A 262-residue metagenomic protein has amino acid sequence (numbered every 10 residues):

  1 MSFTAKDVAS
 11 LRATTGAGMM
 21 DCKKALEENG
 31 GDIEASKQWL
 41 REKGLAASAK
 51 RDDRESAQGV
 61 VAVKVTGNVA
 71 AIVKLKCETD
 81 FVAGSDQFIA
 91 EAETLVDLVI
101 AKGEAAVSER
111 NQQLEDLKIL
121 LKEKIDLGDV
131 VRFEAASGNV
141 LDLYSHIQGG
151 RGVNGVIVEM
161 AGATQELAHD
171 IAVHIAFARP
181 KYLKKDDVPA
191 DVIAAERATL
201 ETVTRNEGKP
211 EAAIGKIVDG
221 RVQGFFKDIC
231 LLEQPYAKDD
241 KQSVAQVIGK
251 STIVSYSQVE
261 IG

Functional and structural regions predicted by a protein language model:
S2-G262: N-terminal assembly/interaction segments in proteins that build large macromolecular machines
